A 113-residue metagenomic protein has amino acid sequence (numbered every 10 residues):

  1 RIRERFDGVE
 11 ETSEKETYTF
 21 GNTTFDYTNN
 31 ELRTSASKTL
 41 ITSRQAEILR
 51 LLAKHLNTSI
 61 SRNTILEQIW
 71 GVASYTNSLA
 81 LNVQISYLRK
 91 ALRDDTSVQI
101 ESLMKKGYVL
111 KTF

Functional and structural regions predicted by a protein language model:
R1-T19: Basic, amphipathic DNA-recognition helix from helix-turn-helix-like DNA-binding domains
R3-E4, L40-R50, Y75-D94, S102-Y108: DNA-recognition element of transcription regulators
R5-E10, L56, A73, L92: A general structural signal marking secondary-structure boundaries and capping sites
E14, Q99-M104: Short, flexible loop/turn segments with low-complexity composition
T19-E47, L103, V109-F113: A structural micro-motif at secondary-structure boundaries
A36-V72, L88: Short amphipathic alpha-helical recognition elements used for nucleic-acid or partner binding across transcription
